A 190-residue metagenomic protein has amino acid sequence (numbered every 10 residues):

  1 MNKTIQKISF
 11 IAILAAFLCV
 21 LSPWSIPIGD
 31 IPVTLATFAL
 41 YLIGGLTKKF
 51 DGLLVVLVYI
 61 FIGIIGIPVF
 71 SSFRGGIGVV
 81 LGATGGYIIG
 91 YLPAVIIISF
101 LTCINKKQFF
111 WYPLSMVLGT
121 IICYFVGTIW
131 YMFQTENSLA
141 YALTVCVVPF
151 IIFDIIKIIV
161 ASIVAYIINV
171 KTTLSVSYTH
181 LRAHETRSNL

Functional and structural regions predicted by a protein language model:
M1-L53: Hydrophobic transmembrane alpha-helices
T4, K49-L54, N105-W111, S138-L139: Membrane-helix interface segments
I8-A12, F38, L53-L57, T84-I89 (+2 more regions): Hydrophobic alpha-helical transmembrane segments
V20, I77-F125: Short helix-perturbing small/polar motifs within transmembrane alpha-helices
S22-P32, I60-A94: Interfacial aromatic-anchored transmembrane helix boundaries in multi-pass membrane proteins
K107-S177: Membrane-embedded alpha-helical hairpins and interfacial helices in multi-pass inner-membrane proteins
T179-T186: Conserved small/polar residues in nucleotide/adenosyl-binding loops
